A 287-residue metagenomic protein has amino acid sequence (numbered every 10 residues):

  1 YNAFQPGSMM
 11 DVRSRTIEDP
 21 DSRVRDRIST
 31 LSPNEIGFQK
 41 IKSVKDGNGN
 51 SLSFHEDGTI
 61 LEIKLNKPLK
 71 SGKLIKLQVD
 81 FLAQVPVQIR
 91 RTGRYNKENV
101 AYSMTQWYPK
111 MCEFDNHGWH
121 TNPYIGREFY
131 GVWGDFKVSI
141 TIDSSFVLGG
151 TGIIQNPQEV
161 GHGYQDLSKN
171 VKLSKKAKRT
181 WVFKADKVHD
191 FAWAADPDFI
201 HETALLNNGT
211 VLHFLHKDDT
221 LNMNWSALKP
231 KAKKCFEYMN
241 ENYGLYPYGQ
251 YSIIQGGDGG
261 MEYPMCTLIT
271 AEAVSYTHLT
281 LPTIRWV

Functional and structural regions predicted by a protein language model:
Y1-Q5, T16-E35, F136-T141: Surface-exposed beta-strand/loop patches in extracellular or lumenal glycoproteins
N2, M9-D21, L82-F136: Glycine/proline-rich low-complexity spacer/linker segments in large multi-domain proteins
N2, N66, D80-Q84, T141-D143 (+1 more regions): Solvent-exposed residues in well-ordered beta-strands and their adjoining turns, especially edge/terminal strands
S8-M10, E56, V87-Y95, G149-T151 (+2 more regions): Short, solvent-exposed loop/turn and secondary-structure capping segments
R23-N99: A surface-exposed beta-strand-loop module
K110-G118, G126-Y276: Hydrophobic helix-coil surface modules that form long, contiguous segments used for peptide/substrate interaction
T277-T283: Conserved small/polar residues in nucleotide/adenosyl-binding loops
